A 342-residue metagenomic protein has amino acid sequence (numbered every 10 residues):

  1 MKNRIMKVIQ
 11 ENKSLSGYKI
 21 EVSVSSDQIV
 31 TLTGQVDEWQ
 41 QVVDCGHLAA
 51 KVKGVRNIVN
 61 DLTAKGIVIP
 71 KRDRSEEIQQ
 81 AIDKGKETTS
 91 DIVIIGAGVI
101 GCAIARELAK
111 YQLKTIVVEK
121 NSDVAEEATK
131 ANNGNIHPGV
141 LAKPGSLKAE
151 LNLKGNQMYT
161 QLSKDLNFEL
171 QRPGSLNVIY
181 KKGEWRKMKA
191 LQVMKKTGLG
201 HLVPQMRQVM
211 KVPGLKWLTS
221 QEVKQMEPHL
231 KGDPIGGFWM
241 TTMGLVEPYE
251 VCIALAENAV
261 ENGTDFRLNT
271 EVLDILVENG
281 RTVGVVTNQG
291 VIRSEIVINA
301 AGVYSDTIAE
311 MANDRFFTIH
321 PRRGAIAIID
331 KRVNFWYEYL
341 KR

Functional and structural regions predicted by a protein language model:
M1-A97, G101-C102, R106, I136-P138: N-terminal targeting leaders
I100, D123, Y304: Conserved Rossmann-like nucleotide-cofactor binding loop
A103, I275-R281, V286-R342: Flavin-dependent oxidoreductases
A105, A109, N258: Gly/Ala-rich phosphate-binding loop of Rossmann-like dinucleotide-binding domains, activating on the conserved
K110-K130: Glycine-rich FAD pyrophosphate-binding loop
G134-M226: Dinucleotide-binding Rossmann-like beta1-alpha1 core, especially the glycine-rich loop that anchors the ADP
F238-I296, Y304: Helical element adjacent to the flavin cofactor pocket in flavoenzyme catalytic cores
